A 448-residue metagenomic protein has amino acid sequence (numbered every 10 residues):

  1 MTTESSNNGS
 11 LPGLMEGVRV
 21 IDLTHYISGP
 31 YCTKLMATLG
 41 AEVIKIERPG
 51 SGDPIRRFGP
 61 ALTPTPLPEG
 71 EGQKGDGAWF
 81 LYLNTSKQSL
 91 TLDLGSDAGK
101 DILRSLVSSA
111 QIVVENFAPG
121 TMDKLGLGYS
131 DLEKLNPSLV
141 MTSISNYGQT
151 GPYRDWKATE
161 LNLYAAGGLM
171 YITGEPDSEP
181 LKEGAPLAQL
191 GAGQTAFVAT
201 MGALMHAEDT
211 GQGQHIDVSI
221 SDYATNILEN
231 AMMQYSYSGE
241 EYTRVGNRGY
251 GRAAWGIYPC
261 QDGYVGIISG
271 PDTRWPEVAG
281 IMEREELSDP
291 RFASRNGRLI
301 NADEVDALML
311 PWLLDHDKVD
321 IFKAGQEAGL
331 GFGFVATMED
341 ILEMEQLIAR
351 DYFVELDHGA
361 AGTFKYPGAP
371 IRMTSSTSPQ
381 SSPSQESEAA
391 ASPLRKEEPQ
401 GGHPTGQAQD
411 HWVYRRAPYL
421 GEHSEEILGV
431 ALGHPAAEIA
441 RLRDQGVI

Functional and structural regions predicted by a protein language model:
M1-D209, T377-S378, Y419, E425-I448: N-terminal helix-loop segment corresponding to the beta1-alpha1 unit of nucleotide/adenylate-binding folds
V43-I46, Q326-D340, H434-I439: Short, well-structured beta-strand/strand-turn elements
G70-G72, S382, E386-S387, K396-E398: Glycine-biased, low-complexity coil/linker segments
Q149, D177-L187, E208-A224, R244-Y250 (+3 more regions): Conserved Rossmann-fold dehydrogenase catalytic segment
G193-Q214, N226-S238, A279-E286: Oxidoreductase and adenylate-handling cofactor-binding alpha/beta cores
A253-A328, F332, T377: Aromatic-enriched alpha-helical interface/lid elements that frame and gate functional surfaces
E327-T377, G406-Q407: A glycine-rich dinucleotide-binding beta-alpha-beta segment and adjacent secondary-structure elements that constitute
F364-S376, G406-H434: C-terminal active-site "lid" helix and adjoining low-complexity regulatory extension at the edge of ATP-using catalytic
